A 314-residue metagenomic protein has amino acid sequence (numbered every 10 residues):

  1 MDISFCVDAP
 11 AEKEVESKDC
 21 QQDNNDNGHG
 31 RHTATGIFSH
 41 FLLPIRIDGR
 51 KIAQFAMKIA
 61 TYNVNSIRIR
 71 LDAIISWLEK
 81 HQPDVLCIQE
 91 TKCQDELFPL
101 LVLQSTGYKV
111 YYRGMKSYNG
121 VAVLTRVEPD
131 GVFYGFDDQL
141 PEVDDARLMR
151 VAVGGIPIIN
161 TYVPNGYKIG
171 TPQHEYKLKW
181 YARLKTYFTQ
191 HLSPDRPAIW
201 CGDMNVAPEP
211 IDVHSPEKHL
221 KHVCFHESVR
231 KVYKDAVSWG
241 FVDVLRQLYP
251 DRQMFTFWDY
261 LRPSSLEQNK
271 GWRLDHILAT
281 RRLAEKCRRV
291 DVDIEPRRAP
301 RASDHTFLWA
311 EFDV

Functional and structural regions predicted by a protein language model:
M1-C20, G28-A53: Short, strongly patterned local motifs
R50-Q104, Y108, N119-V121, Y134: N-terminal, active-site-proximal structural segment of metallo-dependent hydrolase catalytic domains
Y62-N63, L78-E96, I158, Y187-P210 (+4 more regions): Active-site beta-strand/loop signature of hydrolases that rely on acidic residues for catalysis
T91-Q94, F98-K168: Structured beta-strand-rich core segments of catalytic domains in phosphoester-bond hydrolases
T106, W180-L274: Metal-dependent phosphoesterases centered on the DNase I-like endonuclease/exonuclease/phosphatase
S117-V132, S265-K286: Conserved beta strand-loop-helix elements of the APE1-like EEP
D137-Q139, V163-Y181, E217-H222: Surface-exposed cleft-lining segments at the edges of enzyme active sites
D291-V314: Surface polyanion/phosphate-binding segment centered on an Asp-His-Pro turn
